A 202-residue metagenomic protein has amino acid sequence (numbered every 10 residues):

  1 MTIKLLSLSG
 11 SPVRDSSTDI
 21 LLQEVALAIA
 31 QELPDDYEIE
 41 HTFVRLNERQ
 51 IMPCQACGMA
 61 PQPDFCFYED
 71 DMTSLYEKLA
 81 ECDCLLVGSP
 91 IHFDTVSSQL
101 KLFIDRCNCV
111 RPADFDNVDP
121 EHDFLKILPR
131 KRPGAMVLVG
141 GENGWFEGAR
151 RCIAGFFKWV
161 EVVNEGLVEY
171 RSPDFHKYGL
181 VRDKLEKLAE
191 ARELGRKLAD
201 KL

Functional and structural regions predicted by a protein language model:
M1-P112, K177-L202: N-terminal beta1-alpha1-beta2 submodule of the flavodoxin-like/Rossmannoid cofactor-binding fold
G10, L46, V139-G141, E169: Cofactor-binding loop segments of dinucleotide-utilizing enzymes, especially the Rossmann-like FAD- and NAD(P)+-binding
P34, D116-D119, P173: Sparse recognition of residues in long alpha-helices and their boundaries
D114-G166: Short, glycine-/small-residue-rich phosphate/pyrophosphate-handling segment
W145, D174-Y178: Short active-site-adjacent structural elements
E165-P173: Beta-strand-loop-alpha "switch" segments that mediate conformational coupling across diverse proteins
